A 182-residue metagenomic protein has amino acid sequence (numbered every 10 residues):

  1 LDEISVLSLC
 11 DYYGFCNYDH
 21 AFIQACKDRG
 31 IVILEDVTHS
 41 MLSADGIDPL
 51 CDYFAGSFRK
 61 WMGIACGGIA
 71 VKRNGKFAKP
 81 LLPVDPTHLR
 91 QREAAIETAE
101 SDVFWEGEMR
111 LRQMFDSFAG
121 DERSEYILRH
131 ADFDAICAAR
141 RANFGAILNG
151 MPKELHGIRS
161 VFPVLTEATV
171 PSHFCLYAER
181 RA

Functional and structural regions predicted by a protein language model:
L1-K79: Active-site phosphate-binding strand-loop segment of PLP-dependent enzymes
S8, F77-A182: PLP-dependent aminotransferase class I/II
